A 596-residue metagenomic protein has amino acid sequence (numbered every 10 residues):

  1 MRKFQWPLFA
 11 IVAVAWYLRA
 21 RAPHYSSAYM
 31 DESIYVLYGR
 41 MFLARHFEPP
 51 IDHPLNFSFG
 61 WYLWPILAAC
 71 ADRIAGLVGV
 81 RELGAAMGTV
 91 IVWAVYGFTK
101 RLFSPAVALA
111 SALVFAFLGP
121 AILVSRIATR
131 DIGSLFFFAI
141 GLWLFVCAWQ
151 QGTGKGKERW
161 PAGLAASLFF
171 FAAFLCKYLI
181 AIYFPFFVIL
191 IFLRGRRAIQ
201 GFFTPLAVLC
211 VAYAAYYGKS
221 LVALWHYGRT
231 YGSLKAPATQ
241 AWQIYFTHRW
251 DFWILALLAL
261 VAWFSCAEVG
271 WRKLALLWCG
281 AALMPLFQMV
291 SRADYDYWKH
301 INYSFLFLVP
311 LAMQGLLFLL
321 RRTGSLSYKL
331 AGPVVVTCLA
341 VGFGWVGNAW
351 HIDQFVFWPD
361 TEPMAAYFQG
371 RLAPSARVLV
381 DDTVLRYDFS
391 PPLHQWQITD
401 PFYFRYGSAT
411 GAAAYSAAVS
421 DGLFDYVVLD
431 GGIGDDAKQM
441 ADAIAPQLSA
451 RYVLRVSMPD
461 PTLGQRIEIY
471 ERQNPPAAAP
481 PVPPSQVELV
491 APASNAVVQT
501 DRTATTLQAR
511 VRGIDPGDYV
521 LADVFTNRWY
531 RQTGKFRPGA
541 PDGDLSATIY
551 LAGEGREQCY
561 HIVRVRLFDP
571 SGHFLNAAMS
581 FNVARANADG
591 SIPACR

Functional and structural regions predicted by a protein language model:
A13, V78, E82-F103, I140 (+1 more regions): Transmembrane-helix motifs of polytopic, lipid-linked glycan transferases
Y29-M30, G84, P120, R126-G133: Short acidic/glycine- and proline-prone juxtamembrane loop motifs at membrane-interface regions of multi-pass membrane
Y35, M41, A172, Y183-W271 (+3 more regions): Transmembrane-lumen/periplasm boundary regions of multi-pass, lipid-linked membrane glycan transferases
S58, Y62-I66, I74-V90, V124 (+2 more regions): Loop-to-helix entry region of an early transmembrane alpha helix in multi-pass inner-membrane enzymes
K100-A106, G141-G163, A173, C266: Membrane-interface transmembrane helices that cradle and orient dolichyl/undecaprenyl
V124-S125, D131-S134, I182, D294-T323: Hydrophobic/aromatic-rich transmembrane helices and adjacent perimembrane loops
V290, G315-F318, L330-P359, W396-I398: Transmembrane alpha-helical segments
Q354-E362, A366-Y406, S420, F424-D435: Short periplasmic/luminal acceptor-recognition loop of GT-C membrane glycosyltransferases, typified by
